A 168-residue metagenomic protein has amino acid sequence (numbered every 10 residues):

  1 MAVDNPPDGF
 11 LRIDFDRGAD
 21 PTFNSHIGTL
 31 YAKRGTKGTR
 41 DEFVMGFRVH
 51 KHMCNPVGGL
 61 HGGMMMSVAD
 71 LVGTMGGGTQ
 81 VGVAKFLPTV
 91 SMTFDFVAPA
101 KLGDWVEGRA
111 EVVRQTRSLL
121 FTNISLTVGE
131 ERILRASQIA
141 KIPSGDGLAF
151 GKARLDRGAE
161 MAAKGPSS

Functional and structural regions predicted by a protein language model:
M1-S168: Terminal targeting signals and extreme-terminal segments of soluble enzymes
